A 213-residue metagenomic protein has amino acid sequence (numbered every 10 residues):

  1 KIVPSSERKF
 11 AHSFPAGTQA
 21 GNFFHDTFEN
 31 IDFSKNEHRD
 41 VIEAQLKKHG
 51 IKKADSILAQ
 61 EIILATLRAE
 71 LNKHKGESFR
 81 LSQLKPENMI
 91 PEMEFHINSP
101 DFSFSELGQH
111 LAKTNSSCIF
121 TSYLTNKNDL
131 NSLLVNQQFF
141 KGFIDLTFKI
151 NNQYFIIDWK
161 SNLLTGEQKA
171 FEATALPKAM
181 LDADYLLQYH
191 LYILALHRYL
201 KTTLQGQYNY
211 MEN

Functional and structural regions predicted by a protein language model:
K1-N213: Structural signature of nuclease core domains in nucleic-acid processing machines
